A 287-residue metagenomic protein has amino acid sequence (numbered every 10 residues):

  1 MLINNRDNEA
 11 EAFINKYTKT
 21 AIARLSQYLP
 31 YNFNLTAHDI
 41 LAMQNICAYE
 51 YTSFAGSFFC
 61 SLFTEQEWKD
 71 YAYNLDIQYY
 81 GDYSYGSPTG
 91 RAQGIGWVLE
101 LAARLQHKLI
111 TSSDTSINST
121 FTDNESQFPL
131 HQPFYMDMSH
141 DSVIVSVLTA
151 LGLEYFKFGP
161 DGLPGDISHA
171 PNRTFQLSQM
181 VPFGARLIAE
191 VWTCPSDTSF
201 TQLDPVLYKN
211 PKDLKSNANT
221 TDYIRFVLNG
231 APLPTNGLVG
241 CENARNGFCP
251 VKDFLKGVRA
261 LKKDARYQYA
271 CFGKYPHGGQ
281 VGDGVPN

Functional and structural regions predicted by a protein language model:
M1-Y135, S139-N287: Signature for phosphate-centric chemistry
